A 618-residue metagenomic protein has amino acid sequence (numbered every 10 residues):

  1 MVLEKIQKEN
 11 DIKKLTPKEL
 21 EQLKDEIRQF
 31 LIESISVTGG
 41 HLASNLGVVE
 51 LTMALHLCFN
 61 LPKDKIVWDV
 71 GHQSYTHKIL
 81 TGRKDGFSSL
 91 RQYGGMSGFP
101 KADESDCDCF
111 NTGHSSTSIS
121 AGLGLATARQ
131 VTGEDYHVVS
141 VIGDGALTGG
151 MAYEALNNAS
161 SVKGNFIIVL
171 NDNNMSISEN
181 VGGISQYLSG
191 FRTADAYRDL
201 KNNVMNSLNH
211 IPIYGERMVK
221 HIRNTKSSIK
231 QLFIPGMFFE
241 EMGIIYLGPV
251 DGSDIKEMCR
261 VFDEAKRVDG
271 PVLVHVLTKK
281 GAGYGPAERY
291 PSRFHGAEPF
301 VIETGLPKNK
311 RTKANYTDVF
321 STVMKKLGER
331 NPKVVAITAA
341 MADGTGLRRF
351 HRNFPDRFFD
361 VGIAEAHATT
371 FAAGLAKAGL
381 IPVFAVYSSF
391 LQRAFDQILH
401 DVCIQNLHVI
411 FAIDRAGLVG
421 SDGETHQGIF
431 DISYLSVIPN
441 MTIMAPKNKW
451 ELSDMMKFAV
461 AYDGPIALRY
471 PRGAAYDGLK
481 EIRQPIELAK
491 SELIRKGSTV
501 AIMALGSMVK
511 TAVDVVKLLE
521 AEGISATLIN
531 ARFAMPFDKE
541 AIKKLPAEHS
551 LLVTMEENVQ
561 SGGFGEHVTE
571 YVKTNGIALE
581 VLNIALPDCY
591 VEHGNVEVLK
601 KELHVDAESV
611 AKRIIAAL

Functional and structural regions predicted by a protein language model:
M1-L80, E240, I244-Y246, D251-I255 (+2 more regions): N-terminal amphipathic, basic-rich helices that act as targeting or association modules
K24, H41-V162, Y316, K333-V334 (+2 more regions): Cofactor-binding active-site loop characterized by glycine-rich and histidine/acidic residues
K65, G270, T278-Q392, Q397-L407 (+3 more regions): Non-catalytic terminal/interface segments that mediate subunit docking, oligomerization, and allosteric communication
G86-M96, S161-M175, A196-D199, C403-R415: A glycine-rich helix N-cap at a beta->alpha junction
N174-F320: Long, well-ordered, tryptophan-enriched scaffold segments
M218-P286, H408-I413, I432-E481, A607-L618: Structural signature of the thiamine diphosphate
R260-D263, H295-G296, G305, N315-R330 (+5 more regions): Glycine-/acidic-rich phosphate or pyrophosphate-binding loops and their flanking alpha/beta elements
P299-E303, P307-K310, G420-D422, T442 (+1 more regions): Peripheral docking tails and interdomain loops at the edges of cofactor- or intermediate-handling domains
